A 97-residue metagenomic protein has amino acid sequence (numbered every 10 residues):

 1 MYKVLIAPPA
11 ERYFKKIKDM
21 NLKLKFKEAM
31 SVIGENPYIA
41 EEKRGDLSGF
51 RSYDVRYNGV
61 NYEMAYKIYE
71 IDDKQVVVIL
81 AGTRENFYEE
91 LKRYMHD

Functional and structural regions predicted by a protein language model:
M1-A29: Arg/Lys-rich, positively charged N-terminal/basic patches that mediate binding to nucleic acids
P8-R12, S48, V76: Positions in alpha-helical segments
K16, V32-I33, A81: Conserved catalytic core of Hanks-type protein kinase domains
L24, E41, Y88-E89: Alpha-helical elements of the RecA-like P-loop NTPase motor core of helicases
S31-N58: A short, surface-exposed loop/turn module that caps and links secondary-structure elements
Y57-E63, K67-D97: Enriched for short, Lys/Arg-rich terminal
